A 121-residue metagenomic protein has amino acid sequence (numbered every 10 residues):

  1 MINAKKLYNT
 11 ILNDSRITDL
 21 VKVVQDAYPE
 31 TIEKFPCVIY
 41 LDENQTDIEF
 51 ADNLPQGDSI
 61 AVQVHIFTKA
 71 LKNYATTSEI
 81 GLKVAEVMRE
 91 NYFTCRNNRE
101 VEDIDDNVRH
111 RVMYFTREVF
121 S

Functional and structural regions predicted by a protein language model:
M1-L54, K72, I80: Small/polar-rich, solvent-exposed N-terminal microdomains that initiate assembly or binding
D42-T46, G57-A61, K83-V87, F115-T116: Short, low-complexity, polar/charged sequence segments that are solvent-exposed and flexible
I48, V62-F67, M88-Y92, S121: Glycine-rich loops and low-complexity Gly/Arg-rich segments that provide flexible linkers or classic glycine-based
N53-P55, T68-Y74, T94-R99: Short C-terminal domain-edge/linker segments immediately following a structured domain
Q56-A70, R109-V119: Oligomerization/assembly interface segments of phage tail-like spikes and tubes
T77: An anionic, turn-rich surface loop/hairpin at beta-sheet edges that serves as a generic interaction/coordination patch
L82-S121: Acidic-leaning, charged glycine-interspersed low-complexity segments
